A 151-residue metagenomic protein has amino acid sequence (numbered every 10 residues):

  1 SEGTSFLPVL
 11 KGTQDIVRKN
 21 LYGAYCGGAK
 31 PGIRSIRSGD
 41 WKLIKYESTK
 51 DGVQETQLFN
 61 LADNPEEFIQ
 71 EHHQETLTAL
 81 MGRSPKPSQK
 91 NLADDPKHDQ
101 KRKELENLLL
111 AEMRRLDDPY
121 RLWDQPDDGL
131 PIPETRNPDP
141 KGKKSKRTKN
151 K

Functional and structural regions predicted by a protein language model:
S1-M81, E112-L116, P133-T135, K144-K149: C-terminal cap/loop subdomain of S1 sulfatases and analogous C-terminal strand-loop tails that border
E67, S88-H98: Active-site rim elements
P85: Active-site pocket scaffolds in enzymes
R102-Q125: Bilobed periplasmic-binding protein-like "clamshell/Venus-flytrap" ligand-binding domains
R121-R136: Short, charged, surface-exposed hinge/linker loops at domain edges that act as mobile lids or interdomain connectors
